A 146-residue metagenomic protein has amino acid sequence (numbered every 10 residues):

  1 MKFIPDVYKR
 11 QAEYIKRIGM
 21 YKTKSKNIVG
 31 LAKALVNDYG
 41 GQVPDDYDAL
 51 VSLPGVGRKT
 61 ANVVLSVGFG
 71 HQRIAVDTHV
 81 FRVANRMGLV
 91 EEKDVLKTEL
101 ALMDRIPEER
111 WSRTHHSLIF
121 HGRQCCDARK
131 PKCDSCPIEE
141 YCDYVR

Functional and structural regions predicted by a protein language model:
D6-R146: Catalytic cores of DNA base-excision repair glycosylases
